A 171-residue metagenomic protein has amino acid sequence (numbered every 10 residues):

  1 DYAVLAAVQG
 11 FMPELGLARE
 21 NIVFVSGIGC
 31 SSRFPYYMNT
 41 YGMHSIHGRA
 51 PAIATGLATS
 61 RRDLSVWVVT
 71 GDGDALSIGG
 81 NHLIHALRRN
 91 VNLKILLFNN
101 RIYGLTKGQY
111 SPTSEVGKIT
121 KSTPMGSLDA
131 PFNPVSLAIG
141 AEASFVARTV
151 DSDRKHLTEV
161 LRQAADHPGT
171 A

Functional and structural regions predicted by a protein language model:
D1-H47: Active-site diphosphate/adenylate-binding microenvironment
D1-V4, G10-L17, T59-R62, R88-V91 (+3 more regions): Generic secondary-structure signature for well-ordered alpha-helical cores
Y2-A7, R19, G48, A52 (+4 more regions): Conserved active-site and cofactor/substrate-binding residues in soluble primary-metabolism enzymes
I22-G29, R33, Y103-T106, P131 (+1 more regions): Core alpha/beta catalytic barrel or barrel-like domain that forms the active/cofactor pocket in diverse metabolic
V23-S26, V68, I95-F98, V146-V150: General beta-strand structural signal in soluble alpha/beta enzymes
C30-G104, H156-E159: Thiamine diphosphate
G80-H85, L105-K118, L137: Active-site-proximal loop->helix
P112-H167: Conserved thiamine diphosphate
